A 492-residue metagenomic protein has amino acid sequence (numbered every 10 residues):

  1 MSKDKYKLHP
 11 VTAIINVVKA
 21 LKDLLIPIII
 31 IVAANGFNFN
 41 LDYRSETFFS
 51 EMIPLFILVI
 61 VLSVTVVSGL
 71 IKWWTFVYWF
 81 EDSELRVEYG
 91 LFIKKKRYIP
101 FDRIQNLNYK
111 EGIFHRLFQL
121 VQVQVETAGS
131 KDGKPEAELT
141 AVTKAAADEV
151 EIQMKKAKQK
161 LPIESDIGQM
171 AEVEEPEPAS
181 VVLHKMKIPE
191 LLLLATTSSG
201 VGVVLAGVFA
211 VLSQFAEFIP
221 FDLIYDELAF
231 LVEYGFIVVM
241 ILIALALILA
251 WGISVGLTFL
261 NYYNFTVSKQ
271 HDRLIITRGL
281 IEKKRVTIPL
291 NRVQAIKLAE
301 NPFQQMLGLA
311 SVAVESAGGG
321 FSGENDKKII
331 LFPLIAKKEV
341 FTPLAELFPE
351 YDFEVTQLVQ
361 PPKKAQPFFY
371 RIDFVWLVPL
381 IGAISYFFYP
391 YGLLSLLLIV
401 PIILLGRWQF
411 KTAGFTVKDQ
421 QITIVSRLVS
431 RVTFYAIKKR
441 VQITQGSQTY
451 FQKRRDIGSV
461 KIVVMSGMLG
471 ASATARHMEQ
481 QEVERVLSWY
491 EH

Functional and structural regions predicted by a protein language model:
M1-H492: N-terminal basic, Ser/Thr-rich segments that initiate or prime the first beta/alpha elements at protein or domain
